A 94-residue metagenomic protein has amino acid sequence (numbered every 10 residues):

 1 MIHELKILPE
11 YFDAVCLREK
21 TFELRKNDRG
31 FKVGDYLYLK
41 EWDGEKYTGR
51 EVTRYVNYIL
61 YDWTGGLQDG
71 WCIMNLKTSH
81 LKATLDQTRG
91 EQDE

Functional and structural regions predicted by a protein language model:
M1-Q87, E94: Catalytic phosphate/metal-binding cores of nucleic-acid and nucleotide-processing enzymes, i.e., regions that mediate
